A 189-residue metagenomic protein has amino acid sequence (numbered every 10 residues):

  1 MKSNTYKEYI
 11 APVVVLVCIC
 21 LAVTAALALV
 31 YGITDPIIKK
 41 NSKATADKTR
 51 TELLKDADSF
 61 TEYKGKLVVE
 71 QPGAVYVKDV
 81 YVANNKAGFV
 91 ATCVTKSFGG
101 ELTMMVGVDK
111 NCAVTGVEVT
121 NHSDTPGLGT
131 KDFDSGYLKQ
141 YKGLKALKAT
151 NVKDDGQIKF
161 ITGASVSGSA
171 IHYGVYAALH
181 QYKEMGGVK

Functional and structural regions predicted by a protein language model:
K2-K189: Flexible, solvent-exposed loop/hinge segments and secondary-structure transition points
